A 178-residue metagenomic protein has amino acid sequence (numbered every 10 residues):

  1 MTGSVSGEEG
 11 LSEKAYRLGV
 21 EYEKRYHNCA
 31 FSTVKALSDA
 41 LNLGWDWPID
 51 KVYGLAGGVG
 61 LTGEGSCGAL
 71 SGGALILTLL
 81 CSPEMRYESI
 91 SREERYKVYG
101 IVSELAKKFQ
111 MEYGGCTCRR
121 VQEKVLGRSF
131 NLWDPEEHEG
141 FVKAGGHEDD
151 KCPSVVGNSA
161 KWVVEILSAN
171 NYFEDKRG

Functional and structural regions predicted by a protein language model:
M1-R25: Polybasic, low-complexity association/targeting segments
G3-E9, L37-L55, N131-E136: Acidic-glycine-rich active-site phosphate/pyrophosphate-binding loop
Y16-K24, A56-G65, R92, K143-E148: A short glycine/serine-rich beta->alpha loop
R25-F31: Short acidic alpha-helix initiation/capping motifs at coil-to-helix transition points, especially at protein N-termini
C29, C67, C118: Short cysteine clusters
K35-D39, G73-L77, I90-G178: Amphipathic alpha-helical interface segments
L61-L75: Conserved phosphate/anionic-ligand binding catalytic regions in large, soluble enzymes, centered on
S71, C81-E88: C-terminal catalytic subdomain
